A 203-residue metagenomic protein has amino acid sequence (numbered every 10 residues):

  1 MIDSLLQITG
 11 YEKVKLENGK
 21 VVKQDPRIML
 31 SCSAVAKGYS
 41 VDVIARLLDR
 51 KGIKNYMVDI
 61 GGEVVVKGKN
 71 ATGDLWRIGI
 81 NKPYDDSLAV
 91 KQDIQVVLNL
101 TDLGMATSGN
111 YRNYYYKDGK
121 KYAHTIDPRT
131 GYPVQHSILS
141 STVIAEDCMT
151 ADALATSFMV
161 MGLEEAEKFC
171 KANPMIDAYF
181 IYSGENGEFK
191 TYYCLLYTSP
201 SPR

Functional and structural regions predicted by a protein language model:
M1-S199: Mature catalytic core of soluble alpha/beta enzymes
